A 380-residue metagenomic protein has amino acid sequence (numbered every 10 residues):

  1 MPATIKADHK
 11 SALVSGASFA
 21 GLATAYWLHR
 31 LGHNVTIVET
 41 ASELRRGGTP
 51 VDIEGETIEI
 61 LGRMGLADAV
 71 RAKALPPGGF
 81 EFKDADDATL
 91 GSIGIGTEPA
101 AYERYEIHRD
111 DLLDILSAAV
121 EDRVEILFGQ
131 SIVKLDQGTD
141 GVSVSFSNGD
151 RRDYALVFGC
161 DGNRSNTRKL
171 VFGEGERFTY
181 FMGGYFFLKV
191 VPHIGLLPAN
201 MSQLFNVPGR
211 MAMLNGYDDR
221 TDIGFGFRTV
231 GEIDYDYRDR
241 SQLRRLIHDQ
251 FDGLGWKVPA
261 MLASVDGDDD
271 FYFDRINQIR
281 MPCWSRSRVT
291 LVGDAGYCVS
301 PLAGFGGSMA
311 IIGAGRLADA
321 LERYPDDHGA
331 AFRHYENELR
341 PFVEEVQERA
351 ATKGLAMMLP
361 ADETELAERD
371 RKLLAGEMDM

Functional and structural regions predicted by a protein language model:
P2-S15, H29, E54-K189, V230-H248 (+1 more regions): Conserved N-terminal helical subregion
L13-A41, F158-G159, F187, L246-I247 (+1 more regions): Conserved mid-domain beta->alpha element of the FAD-binding
D68, H193-A199, E232, K257 (+2 more regions): Short helix-loop capping/hinge motifs at secondary-structure junctions, enriched in acidic/polar residues
K83, M201-I233, F251-G253: Active-site substrate-recognition segment that forms the wall of the catalytic cavity or substrate channel
T179-G183, P198-M201, W256-F273: A short coil-to-beta-strand element that immediately follows conserved catalytic motifs
M182-N215, D236: Flavin-dependent oxidoreductases
D236-D270, P341: Flavin-binding catalytic cores
A361-M380: Amphipathic, Lys/Arg-enriched alpha-helical patches that create a basic surface for binding polyanionic ligands
